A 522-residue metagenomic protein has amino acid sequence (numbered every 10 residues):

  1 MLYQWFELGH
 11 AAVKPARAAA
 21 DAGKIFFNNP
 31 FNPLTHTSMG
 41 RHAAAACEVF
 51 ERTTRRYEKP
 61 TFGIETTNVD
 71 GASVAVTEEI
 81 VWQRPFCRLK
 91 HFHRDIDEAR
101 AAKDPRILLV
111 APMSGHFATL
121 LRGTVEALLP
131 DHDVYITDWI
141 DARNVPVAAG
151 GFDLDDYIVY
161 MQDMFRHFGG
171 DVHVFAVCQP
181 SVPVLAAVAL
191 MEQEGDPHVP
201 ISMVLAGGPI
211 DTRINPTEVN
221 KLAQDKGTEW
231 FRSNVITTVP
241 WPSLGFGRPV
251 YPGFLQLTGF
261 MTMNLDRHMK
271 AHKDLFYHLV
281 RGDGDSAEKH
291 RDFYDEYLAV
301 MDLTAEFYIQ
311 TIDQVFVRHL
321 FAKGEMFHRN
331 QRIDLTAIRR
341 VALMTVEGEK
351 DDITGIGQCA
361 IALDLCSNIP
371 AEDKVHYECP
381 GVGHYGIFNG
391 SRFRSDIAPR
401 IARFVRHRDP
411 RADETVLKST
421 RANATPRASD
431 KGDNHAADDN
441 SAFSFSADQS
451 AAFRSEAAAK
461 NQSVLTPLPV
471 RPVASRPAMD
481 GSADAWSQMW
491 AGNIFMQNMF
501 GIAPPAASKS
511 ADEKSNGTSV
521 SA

Functional and structural regions predicted by a protein language model:
M1-G71, T425-A522: N-terminal targeting or regulatory segments adjacent to alpha/beta-hydrolase or S9 domains
M1-H42, G170, A187-E306, W486 (+2 more regions): Alpha/beta-hydrolase-fold enzymes
T66, V74-V76, I80-R143: Short, surface-exposed "cap/lid" segments of acyl-processing enzymes
N144, D156-V172, L185: Conserved acidic catalytic loop of the alpha/beta-hydrolase fold
A176-S181: Gly/Ala-rich beta-loop-alpha elbow adjacent to hydrolase catalytic centers
T345-E347, D351: Short beta-strand/loop motif that positions the catalytic acidic residue of the alpha/beta-hydrolase fold
D352-Q358: Conserved alpha/beta-hydrolase "acid-adjacent" motif
G381-R392: Catalytic histidine-centered segment of alpha/beta-hydrolase-like enzymes
